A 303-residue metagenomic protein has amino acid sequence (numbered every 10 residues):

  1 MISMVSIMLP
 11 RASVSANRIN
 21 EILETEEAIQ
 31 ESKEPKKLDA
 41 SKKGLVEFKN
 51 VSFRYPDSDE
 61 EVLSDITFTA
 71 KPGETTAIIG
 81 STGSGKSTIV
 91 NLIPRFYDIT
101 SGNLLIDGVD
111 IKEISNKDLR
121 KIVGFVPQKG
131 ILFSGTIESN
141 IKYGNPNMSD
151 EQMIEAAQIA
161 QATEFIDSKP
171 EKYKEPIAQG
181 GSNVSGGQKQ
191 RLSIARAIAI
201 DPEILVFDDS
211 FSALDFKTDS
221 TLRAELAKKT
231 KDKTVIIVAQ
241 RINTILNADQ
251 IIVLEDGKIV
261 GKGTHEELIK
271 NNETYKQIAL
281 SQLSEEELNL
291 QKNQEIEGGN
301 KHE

Functional and structural regions predicted by a protein language model:
M1-I22: Cytosolic ends of transmembrane helices, especially the final helix of ABC transmembrane type-1 domains
M1-M4, P35, A239: Long alpha-helical scaffolds
I7, T25, R54-P56: Membrane-embedded and extracytoplasmic architecture of multi-pass membrane proteins
E21, A28, K142: Conserved E/DxxT/N motif and adjacent residues on the DHp alpha2 helix of HisKA-family sensor histidine kinases
T25-E26, Y97: Two-component histidine kinase transmitter core
E31-S32, D39-E303: ABC-type nucleotide-binding domain
